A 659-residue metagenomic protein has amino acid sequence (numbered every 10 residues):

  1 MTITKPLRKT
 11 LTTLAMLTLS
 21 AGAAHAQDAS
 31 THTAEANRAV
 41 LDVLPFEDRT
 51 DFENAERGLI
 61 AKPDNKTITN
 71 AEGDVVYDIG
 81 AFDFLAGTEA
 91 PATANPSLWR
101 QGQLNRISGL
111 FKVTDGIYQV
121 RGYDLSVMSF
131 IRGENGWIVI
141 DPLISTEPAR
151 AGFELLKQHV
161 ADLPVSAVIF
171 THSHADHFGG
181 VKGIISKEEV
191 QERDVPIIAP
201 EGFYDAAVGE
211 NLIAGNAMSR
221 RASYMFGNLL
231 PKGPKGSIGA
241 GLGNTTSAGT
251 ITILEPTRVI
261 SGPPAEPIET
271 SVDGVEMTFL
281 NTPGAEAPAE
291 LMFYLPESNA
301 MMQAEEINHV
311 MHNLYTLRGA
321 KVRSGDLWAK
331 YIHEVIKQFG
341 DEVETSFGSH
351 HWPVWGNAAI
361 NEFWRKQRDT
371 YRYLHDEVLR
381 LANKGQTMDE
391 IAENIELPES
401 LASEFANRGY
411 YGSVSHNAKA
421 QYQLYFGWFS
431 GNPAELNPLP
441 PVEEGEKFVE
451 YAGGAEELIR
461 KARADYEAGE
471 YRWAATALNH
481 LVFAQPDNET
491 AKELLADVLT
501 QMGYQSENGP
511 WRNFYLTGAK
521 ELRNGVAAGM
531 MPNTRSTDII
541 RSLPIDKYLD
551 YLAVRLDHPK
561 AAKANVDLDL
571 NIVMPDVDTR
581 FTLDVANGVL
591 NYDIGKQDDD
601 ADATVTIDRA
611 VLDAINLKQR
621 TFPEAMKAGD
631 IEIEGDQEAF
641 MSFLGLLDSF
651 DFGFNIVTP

Functional and structural regions predicted by a protein language model:
M1-A26: Gram-negative bacterial Sec-dependent N-terminal signal peptides
A26, A464, E470-T476, F483 (+2 more regions): Feature captures hydrophobic
D28-L41, A300, V310, D326-E390 (+3 more regions): Divalent-metal (often Zn2+) His-rich catalytic cores of metallo-beta-lactamase-fold enzymes
Q103-L163, E290-E305: Conserved beta-strand hairpin/beta-sheet module of binuclear metal-dependent hydrolase folds, prominently
N135-G136, T146-I198, S261: Active-site metal-binding motif and surrounding structural segment of the metallo-beta-lactamase
G136-E147, A248, T252-R258, E266-E269 (+1 more regions): Metallo-beta-lactamase
E444-A477: Alpha-helical segment of the N-proximal tetratricopeptide repeat
